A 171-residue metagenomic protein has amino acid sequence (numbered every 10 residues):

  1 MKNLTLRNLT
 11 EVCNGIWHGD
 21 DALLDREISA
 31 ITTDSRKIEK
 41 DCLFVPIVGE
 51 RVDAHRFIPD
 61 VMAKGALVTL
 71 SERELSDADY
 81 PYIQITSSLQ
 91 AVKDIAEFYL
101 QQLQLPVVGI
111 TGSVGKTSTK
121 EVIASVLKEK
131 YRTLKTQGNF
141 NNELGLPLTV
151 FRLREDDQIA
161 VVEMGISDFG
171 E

Functional and structural regions predicted by a protein language model:
M1-D94, F98: N-terminal leader/targeting and accessory segments in enzymes
A91-E171: Phosphate-binding loop of NTP-binding sites
